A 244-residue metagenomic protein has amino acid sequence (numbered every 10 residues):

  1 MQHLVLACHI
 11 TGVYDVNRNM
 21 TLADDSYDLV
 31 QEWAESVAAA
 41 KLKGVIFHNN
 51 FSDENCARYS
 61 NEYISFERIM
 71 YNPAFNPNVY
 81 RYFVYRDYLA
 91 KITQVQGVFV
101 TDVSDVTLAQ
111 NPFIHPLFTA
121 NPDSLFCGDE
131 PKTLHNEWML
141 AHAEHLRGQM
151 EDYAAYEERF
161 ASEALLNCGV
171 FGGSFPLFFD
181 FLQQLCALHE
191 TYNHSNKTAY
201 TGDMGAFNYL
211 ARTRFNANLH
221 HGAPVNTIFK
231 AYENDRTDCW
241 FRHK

Functional and structural regions predicted by a protein language model:
M1-Y80, V84-V95, P176, F215: N-terminal anchoring/stem segment of glycosyltransferases
A7, V45-H48, G97-D102, L125-G128 (+2 more regions): A structural signal for short, well-ordered beta-strand segments and their strand-loop junctions that often border
Y14-V16, D53-A57, V106-Q110, H115-L117 (+3 more regions): Short catalytic/ligand-binding loop motif for oxyanion handling, primarily in non-cytosolic enzymes, centered on
Y71-N78, T133-H135, V225-A231: A short acidic, often aromatic-flanked loop/helix-cap motif at beta-alpha or helix-coil junctions that lines enzyme
V79-Y88, M139-H145, D235-H243: Short, surface-exposed amphipathic charged segments that create phosphate/polyanion-binding patches used for binding
Y82-L140: GT-A fold catalytic core of metal-dependent nucleotide-sugar glycosyltransferases, centered on the diacidic
L125-V170, M204: PAPS-dependent sulfotransferase catalytic domain
A154-K244: Catalytic core and acceptor-binding pocket of nucleotide-sugar-dependent glycosyltransferases
